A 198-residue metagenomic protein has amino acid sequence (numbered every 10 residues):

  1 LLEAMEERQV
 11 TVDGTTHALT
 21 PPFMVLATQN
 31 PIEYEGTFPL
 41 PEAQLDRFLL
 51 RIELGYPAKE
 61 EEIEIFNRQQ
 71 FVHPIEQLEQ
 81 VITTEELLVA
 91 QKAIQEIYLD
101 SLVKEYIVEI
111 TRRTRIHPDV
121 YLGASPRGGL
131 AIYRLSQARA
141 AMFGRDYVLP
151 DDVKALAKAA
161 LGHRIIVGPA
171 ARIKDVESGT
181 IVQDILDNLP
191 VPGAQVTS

Functional and structural regions predicted by a protein language model:
L1, F48, I107, S136 (+1 more regions): Residue-level signature of catalytic and energy-coupling elements of molecular machines, predominantly ATP/GTP-dependent
M5-I97, Q137-M142: Canonical AAA+ ATPase core
Y56-N67, H73-Q77, Q95-L102, P169-S198: Non-catalytic accessory segments flanking P-loop/AAA+ NTPase cores
F66, I107, T111, L156-L161: Short alpha-helical scaffolding segments that buttress acidic/His motifs in well-ordered protein cores
Q77-I132: Conserved AAA+ ATPase small/helical "lid" subdomain
I116-S198: C-terminal engagement/docking regions of AAA+ P-loop ATPases
